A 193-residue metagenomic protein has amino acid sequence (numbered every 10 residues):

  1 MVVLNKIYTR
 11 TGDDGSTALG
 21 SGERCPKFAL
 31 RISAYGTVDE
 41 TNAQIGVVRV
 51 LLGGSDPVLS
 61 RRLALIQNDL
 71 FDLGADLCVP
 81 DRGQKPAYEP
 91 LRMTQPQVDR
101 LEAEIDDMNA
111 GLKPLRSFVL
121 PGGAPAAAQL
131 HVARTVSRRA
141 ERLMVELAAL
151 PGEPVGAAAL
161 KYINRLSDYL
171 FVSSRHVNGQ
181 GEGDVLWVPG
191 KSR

Functional and structural regions predicted by a protein language model:
M1-R193: Phosphate/pyrophosphate-binding loop motifs in nucleotide- or prenyl diphosphate-using proteins
